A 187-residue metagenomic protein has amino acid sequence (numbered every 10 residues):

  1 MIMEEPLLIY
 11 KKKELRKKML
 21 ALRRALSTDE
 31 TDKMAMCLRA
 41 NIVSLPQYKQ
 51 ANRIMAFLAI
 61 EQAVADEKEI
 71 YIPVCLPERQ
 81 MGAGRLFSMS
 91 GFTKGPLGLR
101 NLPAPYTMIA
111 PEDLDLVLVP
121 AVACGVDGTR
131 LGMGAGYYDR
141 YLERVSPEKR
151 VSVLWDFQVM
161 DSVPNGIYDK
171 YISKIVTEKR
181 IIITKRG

Functional and structural regions predicted by a protein language model:
I2-E112: N-terminal active-site beta-alpha-beta segment that forms phosphate/nucleotide-binding and substrate-recognition loops
R79-G187: Conserved phosphate- and dinucleotide-binding cores of soluble alpha/beta proteins, encompassing both enzyme active
